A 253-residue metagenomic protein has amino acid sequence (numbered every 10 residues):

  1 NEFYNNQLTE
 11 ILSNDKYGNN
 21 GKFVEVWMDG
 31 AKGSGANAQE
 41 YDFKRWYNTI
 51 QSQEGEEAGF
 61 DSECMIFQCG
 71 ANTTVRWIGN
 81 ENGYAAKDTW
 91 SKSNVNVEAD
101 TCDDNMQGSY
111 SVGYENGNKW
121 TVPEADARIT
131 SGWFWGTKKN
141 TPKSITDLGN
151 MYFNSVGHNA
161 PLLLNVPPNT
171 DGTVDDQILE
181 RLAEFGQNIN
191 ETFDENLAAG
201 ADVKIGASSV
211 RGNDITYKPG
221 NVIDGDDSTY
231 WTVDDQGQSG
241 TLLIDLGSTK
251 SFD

Functional and structural regions predicted by a protein language model:
N1-N221, T229-Y230, I244: Mature catalytic domains of secreted/periplasmic carbohydrate-active enzymes
D227-T241: Extracellular beta-rich ligand/substrate-recognition surface
G237-S239, G247-D253: Extended extracellular/luminal ectodomain segments enriched in beta-structured repeat modules
